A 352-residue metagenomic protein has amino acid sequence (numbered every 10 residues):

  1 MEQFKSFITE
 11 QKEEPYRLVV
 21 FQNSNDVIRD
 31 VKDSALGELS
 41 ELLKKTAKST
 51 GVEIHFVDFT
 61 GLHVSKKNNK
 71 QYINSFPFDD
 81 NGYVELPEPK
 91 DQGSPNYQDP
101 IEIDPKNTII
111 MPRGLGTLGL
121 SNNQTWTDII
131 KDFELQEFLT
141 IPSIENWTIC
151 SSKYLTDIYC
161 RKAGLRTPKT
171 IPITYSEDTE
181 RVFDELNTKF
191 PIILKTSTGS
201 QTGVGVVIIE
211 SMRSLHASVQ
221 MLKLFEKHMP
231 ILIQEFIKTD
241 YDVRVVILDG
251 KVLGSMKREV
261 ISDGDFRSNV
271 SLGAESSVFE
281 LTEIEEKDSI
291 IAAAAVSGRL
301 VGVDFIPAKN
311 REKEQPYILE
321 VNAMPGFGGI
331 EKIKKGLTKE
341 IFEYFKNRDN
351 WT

Functional and structural regions predicted by a protein language model:
M1-Y16, T352: Charge-dense, intrinsically disordered terminal/linker segments
E10, S277-E280, A294-G298, P307-T352: C-terminal active-site "lid" helix and adjoining low-complexity regulatory extension at the edge of ATP-using catalytic
P15, V206-D288, A292: Phosphate-binding site of ATP-dependent enzymes
Y16-D33, G37-S40, L135-E137, I144-I231 (+1 more regions): Active-site nucleotide/adenylate-binding loops and adjacent lid/helix of ATP-dependent enzymes
R17, T108-I109, Y317: Structural motif
D26, D30-S49, E53-K169: Conserved N-proximal alpha/beta basic substrate-recognition cap immediately N-terminal to, or forming the N-lobe
I192, G254, V301, Y317-E320: Protein kinase-like catalytic core scaffold
Q234-E235, R244, G298-R311: A short glycine-rich, hydrophobically flanked beta-strand micro-motif that places a catalytic Asp/Glu for divalent metal
